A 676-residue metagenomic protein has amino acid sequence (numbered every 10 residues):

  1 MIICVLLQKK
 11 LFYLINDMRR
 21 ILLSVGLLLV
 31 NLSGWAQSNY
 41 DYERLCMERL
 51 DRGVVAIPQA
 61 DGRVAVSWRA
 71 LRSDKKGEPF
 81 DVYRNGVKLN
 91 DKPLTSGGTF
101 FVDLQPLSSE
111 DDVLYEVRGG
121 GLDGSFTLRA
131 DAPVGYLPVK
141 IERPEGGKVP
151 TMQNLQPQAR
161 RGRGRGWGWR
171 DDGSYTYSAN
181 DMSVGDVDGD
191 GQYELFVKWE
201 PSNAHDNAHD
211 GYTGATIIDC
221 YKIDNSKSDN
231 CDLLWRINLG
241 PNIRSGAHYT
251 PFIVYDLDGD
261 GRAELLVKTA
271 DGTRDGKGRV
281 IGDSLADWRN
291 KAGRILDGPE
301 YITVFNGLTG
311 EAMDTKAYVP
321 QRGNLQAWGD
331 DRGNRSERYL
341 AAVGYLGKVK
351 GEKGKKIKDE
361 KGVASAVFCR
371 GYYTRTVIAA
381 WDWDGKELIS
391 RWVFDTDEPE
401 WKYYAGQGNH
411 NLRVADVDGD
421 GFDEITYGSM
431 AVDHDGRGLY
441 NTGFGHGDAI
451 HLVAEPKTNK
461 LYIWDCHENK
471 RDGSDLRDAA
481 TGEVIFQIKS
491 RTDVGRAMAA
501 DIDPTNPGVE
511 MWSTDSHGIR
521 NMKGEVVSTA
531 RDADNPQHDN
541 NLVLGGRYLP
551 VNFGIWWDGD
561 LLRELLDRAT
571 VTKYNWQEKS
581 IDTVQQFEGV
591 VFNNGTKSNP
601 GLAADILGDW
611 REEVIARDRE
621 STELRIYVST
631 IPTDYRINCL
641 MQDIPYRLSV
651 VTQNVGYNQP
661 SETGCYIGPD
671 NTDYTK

Functional and structural regions predicted by a protein language model:
K9-K10, I15-I21: Positively charged n-region of N-terminal signal peptides that target proteins for export
G26-W35: Hydrophobic h-region of N-terminal signal peptides that target proteins for export in Gram-negative bacteria
N39-E48: Proline/serine/threonine-rich low-complexity linkers at boundaries of modular beta-sandwich domains
R49, D61-R63, A70, S96-G98 (+1 more regions): Beta-propeller-forming repeat regions
L71-N85: Solvent-exposed loop/turn segments flanking beta-strands in beta-repeat/beta-sandwich domains
V82-G98, G240: Solvent-exposed serine/threonine-rich low-complexity stretches and specific carbohydrate-binding patches
